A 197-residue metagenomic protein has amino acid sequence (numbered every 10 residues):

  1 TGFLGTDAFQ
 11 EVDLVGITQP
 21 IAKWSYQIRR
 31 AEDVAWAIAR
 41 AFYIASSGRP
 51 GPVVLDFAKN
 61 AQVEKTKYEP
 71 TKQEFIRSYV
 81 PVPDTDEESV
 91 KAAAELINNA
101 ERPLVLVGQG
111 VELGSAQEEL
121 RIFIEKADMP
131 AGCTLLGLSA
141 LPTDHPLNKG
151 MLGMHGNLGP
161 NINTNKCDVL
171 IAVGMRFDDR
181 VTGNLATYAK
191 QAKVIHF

Functional and structural regions predicted by a protein language model:
T1-F197: N-terminal alpha/beta PP-like core and its mobile active-site loop of ThDP/TPP-dependent enzymes
